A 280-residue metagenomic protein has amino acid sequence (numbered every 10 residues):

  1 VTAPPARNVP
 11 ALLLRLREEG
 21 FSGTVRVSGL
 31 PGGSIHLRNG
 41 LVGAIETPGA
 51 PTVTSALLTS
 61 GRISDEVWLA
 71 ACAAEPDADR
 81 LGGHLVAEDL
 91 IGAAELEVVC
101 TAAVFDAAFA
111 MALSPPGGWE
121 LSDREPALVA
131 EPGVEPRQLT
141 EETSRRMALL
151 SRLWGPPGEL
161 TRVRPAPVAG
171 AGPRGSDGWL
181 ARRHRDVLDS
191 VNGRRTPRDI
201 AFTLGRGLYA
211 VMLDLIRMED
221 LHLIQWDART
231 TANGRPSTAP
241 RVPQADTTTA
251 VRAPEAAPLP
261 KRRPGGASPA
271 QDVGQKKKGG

Functional and structural regions predicted by a protein language model:
V1-G280: Acidic, Ser/Thr/Pro-enriched low-complexity segments and adjacent helix/loop capping patches that create flexible
